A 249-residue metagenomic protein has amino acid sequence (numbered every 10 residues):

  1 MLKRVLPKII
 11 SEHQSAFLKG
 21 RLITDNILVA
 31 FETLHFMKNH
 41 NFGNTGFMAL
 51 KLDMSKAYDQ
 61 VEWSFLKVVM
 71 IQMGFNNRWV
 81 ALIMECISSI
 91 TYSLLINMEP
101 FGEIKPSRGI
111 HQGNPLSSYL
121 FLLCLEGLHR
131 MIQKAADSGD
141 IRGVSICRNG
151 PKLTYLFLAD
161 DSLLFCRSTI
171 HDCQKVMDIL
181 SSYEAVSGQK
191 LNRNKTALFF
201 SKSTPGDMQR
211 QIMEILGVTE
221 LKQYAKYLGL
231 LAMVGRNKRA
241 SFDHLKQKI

Functional and structural regions predicted by a protein language model:
M1-I249: Nucleotidyl polymerases of mobile genetic elements and RNA viruses
